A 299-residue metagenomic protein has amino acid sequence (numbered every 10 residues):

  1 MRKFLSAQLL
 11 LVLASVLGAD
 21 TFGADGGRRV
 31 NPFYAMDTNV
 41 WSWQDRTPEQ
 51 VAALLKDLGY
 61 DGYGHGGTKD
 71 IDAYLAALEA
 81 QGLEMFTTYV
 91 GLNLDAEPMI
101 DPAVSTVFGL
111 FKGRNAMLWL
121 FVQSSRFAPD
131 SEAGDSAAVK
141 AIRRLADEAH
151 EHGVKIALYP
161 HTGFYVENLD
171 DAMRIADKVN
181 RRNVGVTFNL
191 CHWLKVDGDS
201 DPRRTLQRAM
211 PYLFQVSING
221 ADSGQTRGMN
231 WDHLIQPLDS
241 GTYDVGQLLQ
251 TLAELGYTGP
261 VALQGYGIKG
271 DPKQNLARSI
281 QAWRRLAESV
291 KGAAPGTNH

Functional and structural regions predicted by a protein language model:
M1-F4: Positively charged n-region of N-terminal signal peptides that target proteins for export
A7-G18: Bacterial N-terminal signal peptides
T21-A35, R46-A53, R143-D147, L169-V184 (+1 more regions): Histidine-acidic metal/acid-base catalytic patches
P32-T38, Y63-H65, M85-V90, A116-L120 (+4 more regions): Hydrophobic faces of well-ordered beta-strands that scaffold small-molecule active sites in alpha/beta enzyme cores
P32-T47, G91-M99, F127-G134, P237-D239: Active-site mouth loops of central-metabolism enzymes
D37-W41, T68, V90-D95, F121-S125 (+4 more regions): Active-site beta-loop-alpha junctions enriched in small/polar residues
T47-A73, R114: Catalytic domains of carbohydrate-active enzymes, especially glycoside hydrolases
D95-V186: Active-site acidic/histidine proton-transfer and metal-coordination neighborhood in alpha/beta enzyme cores
